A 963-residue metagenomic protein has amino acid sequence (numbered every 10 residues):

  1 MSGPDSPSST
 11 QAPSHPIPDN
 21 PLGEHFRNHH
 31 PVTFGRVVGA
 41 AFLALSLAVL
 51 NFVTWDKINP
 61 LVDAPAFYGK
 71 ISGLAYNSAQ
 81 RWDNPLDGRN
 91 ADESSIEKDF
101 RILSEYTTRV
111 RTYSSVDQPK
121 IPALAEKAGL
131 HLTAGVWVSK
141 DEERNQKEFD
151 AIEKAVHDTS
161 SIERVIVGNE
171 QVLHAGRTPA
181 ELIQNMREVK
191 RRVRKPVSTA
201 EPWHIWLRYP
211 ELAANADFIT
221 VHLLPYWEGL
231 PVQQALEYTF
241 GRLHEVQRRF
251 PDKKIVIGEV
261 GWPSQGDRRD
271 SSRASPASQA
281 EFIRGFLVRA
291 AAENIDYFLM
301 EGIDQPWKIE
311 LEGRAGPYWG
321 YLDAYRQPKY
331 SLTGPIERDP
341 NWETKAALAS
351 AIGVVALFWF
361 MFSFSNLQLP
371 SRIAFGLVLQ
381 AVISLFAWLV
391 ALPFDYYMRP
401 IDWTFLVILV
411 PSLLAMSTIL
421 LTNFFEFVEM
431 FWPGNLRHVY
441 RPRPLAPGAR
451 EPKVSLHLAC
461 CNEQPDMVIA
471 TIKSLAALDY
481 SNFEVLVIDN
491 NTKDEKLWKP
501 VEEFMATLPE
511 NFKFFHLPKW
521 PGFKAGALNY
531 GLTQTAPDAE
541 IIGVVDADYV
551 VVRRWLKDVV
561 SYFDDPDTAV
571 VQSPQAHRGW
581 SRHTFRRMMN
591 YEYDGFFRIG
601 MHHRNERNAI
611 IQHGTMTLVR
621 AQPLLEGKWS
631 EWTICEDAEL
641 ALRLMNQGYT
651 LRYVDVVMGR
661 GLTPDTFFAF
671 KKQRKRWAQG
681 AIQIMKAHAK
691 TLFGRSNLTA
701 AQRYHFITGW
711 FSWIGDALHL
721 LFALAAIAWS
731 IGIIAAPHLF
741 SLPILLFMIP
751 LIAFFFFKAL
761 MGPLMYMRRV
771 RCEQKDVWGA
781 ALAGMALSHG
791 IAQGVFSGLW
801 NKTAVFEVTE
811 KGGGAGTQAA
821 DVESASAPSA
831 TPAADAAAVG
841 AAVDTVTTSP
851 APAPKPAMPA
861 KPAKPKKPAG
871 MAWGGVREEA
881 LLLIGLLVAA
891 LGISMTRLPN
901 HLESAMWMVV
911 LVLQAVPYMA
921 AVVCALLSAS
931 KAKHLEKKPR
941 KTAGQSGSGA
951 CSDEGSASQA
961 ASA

Functional and structural regions predicted by a protein language model:
P65-Y68, A79, P85-G88, R268-P276 (+2 more regions): Aromatic-rich peripheral "rim/lid" segments of glycoside hydrolase catalytic domains that contact and position glycan
A134, E163, N169, E201-R242 (+1 more regions): Aromatic- and acid-rich polysaccharide-binding/catalytic face of secreted or lumenal carbohydrate-active enzymes
N366-T418, S712-V805, A827-A830, E878-D953 (+1 more regions): Membrane-embedded multi-pass helical conduit in multi-pass membrane proteins, especially envelope-biosynthetic
S371-Q380, V390-D466, A470: N-proximal low-complexity "stem/linker" segments adjacent to membrane-targeting elements
E429, E503-E540, R553-I634, E639 (+2 more regions): Long helical/loop segments within the catalytic core of UDP-sugar-dependent glycosyltransferases, especially the large
P452-S455, E484, E639: Cell-envelope/extracellular polymer assembly enzymes that use nucleotide-activated donors
I472-N482: Short, acidic, metal-binding catalytic loop of nucleotide-sugar glycosyltransferases
S481, D489-V501, P518-P521: A conserved acidic beta->alpha catalytic loop
